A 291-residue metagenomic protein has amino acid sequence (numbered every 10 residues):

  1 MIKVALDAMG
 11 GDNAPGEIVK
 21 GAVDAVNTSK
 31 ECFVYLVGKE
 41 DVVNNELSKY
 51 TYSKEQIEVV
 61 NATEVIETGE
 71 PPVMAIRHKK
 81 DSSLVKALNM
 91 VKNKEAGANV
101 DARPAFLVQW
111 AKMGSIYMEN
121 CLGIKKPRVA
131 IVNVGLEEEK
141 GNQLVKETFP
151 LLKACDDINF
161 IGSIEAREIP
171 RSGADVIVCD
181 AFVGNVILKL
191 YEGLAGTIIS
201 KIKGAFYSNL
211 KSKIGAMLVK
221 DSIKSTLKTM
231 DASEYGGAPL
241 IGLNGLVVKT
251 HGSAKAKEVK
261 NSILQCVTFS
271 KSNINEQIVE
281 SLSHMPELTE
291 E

Functional and structural regions predicted by a protein language model:
M1-N45: N-terminal phosphate-binding or glycine-rich loops at protein starts, especially the Walker A/P-loop of NTPases
A5-G16, I76, N99-V108, H251-A256: Short, glycine-rich nucleotide/cofactor-binding loops
N27-K30, L47-Q56, L122, L152-I158: Short helix-capping segments at alpha-helix termini
F33-E70: Glycine-rich nucleotide/cofactor/substrate-binding loop typically near the N-terminus or early in the first domain
F33-Y35, D101-A166, D175: Glycine-rich phosphate/diphosphate-binding loop of Rossmann-like nucleotide-binding domains
E67-A96: N-terminal glycine-rich phosphate/adenylate-binding segment common to multiple enzyme folds
A98, V176, A181-E291: Glycine-rich phosphate/nucleotide-binding loop
